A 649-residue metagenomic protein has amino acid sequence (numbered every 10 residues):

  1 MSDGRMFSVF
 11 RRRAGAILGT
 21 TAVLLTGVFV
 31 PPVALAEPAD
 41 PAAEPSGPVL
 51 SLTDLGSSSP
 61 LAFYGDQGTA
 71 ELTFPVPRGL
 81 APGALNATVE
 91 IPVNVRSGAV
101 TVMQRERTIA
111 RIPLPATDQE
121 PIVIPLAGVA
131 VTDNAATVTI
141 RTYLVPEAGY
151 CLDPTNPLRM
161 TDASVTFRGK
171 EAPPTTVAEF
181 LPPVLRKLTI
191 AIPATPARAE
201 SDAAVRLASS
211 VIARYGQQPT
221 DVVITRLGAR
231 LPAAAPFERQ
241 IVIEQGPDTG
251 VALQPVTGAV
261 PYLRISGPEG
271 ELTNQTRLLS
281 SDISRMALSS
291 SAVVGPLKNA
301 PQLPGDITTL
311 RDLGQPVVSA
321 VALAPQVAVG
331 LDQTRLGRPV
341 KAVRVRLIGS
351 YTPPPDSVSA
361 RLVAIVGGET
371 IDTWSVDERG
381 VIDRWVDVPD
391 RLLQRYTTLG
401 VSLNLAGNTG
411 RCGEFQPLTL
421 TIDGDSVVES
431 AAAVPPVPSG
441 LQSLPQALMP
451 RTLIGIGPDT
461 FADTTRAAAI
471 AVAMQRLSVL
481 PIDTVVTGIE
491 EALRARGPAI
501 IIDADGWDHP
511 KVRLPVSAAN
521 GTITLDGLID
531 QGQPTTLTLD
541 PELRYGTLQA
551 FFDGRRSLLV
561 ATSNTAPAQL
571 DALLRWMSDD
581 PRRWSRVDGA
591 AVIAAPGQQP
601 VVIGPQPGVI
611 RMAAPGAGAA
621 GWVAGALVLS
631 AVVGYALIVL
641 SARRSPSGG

Functional and structural regions predicted by a protein language model:
S2-R12, G27, P32-G649: Solvent-exposed alpha-helical segments and adjacent loops that form catalytic or protein-interaction surfaces
R12-L25: Sec-dependent N-terminal signal peptides
